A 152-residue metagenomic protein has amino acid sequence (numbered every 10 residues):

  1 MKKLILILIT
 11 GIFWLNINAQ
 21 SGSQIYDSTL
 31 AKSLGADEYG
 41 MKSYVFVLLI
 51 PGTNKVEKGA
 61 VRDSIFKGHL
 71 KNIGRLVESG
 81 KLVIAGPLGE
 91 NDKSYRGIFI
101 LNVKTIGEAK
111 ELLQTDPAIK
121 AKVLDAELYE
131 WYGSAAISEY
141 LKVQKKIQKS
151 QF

Functional and structural regions predicted by a protein language model:
M1-G22: Bacterial Sec-dependent N-terminal signal peptides
Q20-F152: Conserved, structured core segments of small domains
